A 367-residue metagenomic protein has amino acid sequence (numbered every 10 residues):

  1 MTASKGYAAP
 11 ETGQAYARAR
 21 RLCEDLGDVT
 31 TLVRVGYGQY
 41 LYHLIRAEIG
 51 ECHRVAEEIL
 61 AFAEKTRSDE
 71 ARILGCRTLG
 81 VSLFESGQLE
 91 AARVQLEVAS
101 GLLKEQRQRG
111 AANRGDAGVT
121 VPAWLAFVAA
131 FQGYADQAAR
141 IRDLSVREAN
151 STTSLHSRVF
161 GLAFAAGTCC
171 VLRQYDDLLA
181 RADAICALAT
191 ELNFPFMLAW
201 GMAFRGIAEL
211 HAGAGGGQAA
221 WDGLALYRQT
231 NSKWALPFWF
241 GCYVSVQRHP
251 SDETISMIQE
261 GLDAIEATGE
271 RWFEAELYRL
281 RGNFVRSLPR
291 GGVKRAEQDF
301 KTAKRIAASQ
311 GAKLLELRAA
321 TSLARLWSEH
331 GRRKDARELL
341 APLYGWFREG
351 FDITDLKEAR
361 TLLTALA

Functional and structural regions predicted by a protein language model:
M1-K5, V33-I45, L74-E85, A123-A130 (+1 more regions): Non-membrane alpha-helical segments in proteins
M1-V29: Flexible inter-repeat linkers and adjacent short helices within tandem amphipathic alpha-helical repeat scaffolds
G6-P10, G50, Q108, A112 (+2 more regions): Short coil/turn and helix-start
A15-C23, L60, C76, A91-L103 (+1 more regions): Helix-coil-helix junctions within alpha-helical repeat/solenoid scaffolds
H43-I49, T66: A conserved hydrophobic secondary-structure block that centers on an alpha-helix together with its immediately flanking
A117-V121: Extended HEAT/HEAT-like alpha-solenoid repeat tracts in very large eukaryotic scaffold/adaptor proteins
